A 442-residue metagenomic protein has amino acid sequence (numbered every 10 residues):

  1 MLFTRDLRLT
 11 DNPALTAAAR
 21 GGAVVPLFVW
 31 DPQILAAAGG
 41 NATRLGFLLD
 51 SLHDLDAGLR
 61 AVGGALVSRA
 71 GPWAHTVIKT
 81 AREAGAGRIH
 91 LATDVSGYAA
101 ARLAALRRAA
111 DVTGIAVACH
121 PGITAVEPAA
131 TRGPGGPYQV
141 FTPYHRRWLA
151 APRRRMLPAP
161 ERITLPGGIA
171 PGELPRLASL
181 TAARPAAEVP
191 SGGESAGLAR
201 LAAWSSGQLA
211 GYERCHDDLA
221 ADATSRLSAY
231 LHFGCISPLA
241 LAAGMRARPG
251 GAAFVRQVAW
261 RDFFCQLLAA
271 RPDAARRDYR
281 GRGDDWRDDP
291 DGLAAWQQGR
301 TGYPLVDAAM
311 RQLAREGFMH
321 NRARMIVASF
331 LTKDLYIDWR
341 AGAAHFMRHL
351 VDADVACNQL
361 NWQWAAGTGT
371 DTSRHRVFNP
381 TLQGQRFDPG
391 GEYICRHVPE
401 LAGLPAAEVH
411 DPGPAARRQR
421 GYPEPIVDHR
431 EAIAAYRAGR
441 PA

Functional and structural regions predicted by a protein language model:
M1-M156, G250, R311, C357 (+1 more regions): Trp/Phe/Arg-rich N-terminal binding region typifying the photolyase-homology
A19, R82, L198, M310 (+3 more regions): Residues within alpha-helical segments
G39, L293, R420-P423: Short coil/turn segments at secondary-structure junctions
I115, P134-D284, G384-A442: Glycine/tryptophan-enriched, flexible segments
D222-E400: Active-site-proximal binding-pocket segments
